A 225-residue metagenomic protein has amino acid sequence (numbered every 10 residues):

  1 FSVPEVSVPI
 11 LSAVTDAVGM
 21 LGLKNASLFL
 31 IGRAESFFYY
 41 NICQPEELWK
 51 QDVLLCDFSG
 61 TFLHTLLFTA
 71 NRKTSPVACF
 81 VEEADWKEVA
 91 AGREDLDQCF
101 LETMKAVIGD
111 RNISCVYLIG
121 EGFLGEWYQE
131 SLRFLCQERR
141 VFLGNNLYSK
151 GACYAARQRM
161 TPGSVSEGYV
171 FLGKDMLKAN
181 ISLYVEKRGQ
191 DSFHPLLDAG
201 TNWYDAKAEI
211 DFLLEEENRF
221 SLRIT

Functional and structural regions predicted by a protein language model:
F1-I10, K105-L135, R140, G144-N145: Glycine-rich phosphate-binding loops at beta-strand->alpha-helix junctions
F1-V53, Q137, E186-T225: Nucleotide/phosphate-binding catalytic cleft detector across ATP-hydrolyzing and phosphate-transferring enzymes
P9-D16, Y39-C43, L63-F68, L124-S131 (+1 more regions): A short acidic (Asp/Glu
I10, I31, V89-F100, G144-S149: Phosphate/oxyanion-binding active-site loops and adjacent basic polyanion-contact surfaces
F29-P45, V141-E186: Glycine-rich phosphate-binding/hydrolytic loop that grips phosphoryl groups
S36-Q44, E94-N112, A155: Phosphate/ATP-binding catalytic cores across multiple sugar-kinase/actin-like superfamilies, primarily ASKHA
Y39-F80: Gly/Thr-rich phosphate-binding beta-strand-loop-beta motif of the actin/hexokinase/Hsp70
A70-T103, A155, Y204-S221: Glycine-rich phosphate-binding loop plus the immediately following alpha-helix
